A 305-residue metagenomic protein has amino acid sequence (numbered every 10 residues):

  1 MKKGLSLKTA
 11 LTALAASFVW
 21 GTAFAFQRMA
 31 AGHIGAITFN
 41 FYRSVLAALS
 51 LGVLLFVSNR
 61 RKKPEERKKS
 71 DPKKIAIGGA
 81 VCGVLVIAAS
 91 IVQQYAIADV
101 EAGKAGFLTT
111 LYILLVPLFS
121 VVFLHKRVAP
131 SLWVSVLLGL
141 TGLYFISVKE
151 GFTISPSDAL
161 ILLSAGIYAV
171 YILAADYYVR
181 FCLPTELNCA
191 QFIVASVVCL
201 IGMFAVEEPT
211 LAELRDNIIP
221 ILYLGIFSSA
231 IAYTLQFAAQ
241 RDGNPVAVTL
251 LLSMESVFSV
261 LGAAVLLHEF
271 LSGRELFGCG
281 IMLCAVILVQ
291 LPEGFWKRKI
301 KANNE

Functional and structural regions predicted by a protein language model:
M1-F41, V92, E150-Y177, V197 (+1 more regions): Glycine-/small-residue-enriched transmembrane alpha-helix faces in small-molecule transporters and effluxers
K2, S44, V53-N59, N217-I219 (+2 more regions): C-terminal-most transmembrane helix of multi-pass membrane proteins
L7-T12, T38-V57, A76-I77, S131-L138 (+2 more regions): Hydrophobic alpha-helical transmembrane segments of multi-pass integral membrane proteins, especially transporters
L14-T22, F26, L54, I77-D99 (+6 more regions): Hydrophobic alpha-helical transmembrane segments of multi-pass membrane transport proteins, especially secondary
A30, F39, R43, A96 (+7 more regions): Hydrophobic/aromatic residues within transmembrane alpha-helices of multi-pass small-molecule transporters
L46-S50, L108-V122, L137-L138, V194-V198 (+2 more regions): Alpha-helical transmembrane segments of compact multi-pass small-molecule transporters, enriched in specific families
L51, V128-V148, G166-Y168, V198-C199 (+2 more regions): Hydrophobic transmembrane alpha-helices of multi-pass small-molecule transport proteins
I77, G106-T109, V122-G142, I154-L160 (+2 more regions): Loop-to-transmembrane alpha-helix entry segments
